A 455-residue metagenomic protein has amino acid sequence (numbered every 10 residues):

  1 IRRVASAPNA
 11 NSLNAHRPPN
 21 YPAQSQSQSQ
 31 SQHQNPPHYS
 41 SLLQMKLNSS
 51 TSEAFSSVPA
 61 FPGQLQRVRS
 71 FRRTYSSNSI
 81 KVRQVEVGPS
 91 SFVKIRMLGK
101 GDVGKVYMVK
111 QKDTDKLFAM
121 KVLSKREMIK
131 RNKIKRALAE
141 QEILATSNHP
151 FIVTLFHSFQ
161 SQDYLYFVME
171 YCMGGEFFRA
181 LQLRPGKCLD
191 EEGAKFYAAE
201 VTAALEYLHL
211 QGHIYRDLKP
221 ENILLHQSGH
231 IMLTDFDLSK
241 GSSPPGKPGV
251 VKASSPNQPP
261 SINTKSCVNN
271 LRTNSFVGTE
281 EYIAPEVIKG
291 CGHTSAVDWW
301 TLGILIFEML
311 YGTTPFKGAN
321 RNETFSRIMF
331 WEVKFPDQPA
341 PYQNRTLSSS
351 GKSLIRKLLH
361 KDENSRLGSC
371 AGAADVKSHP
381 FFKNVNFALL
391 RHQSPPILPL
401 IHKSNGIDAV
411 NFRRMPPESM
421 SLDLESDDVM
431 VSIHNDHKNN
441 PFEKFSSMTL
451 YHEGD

Functional and structural regions predicted by a protein language model:
I1-P89: Intrinsically disordered, low-complexity regulatory segments that flank or precede the catalytic domain of eukaryotic
K105: Conserved N-lobe ATP-binding subsite of Hanks-type protein kinase domains, especially the beta3 VAIK lysine
L117, V122-N148: Conserved N-lobe beta3->alphaC-helix segment of eukaryotic protein kinase catalytic domains
V153, Q162-E170, F178-R179: A conserved loop-to-beta-strand element in the N-lobe of protein kinase catalytic cores that borders the ATP-binding
H157-S158: A short, aromatic-enriched beta-strand patch in the conserved N-lobe beta-sheet of the protein kinase catalytic domain
Y197-A198: Activation segment signature within eukaryotic-like protein kinase domains
R272-S275, T279, A284, I288 (+2 more regions): Eukaryotic Ser/Thr kinase distal regulatory-tail detector
